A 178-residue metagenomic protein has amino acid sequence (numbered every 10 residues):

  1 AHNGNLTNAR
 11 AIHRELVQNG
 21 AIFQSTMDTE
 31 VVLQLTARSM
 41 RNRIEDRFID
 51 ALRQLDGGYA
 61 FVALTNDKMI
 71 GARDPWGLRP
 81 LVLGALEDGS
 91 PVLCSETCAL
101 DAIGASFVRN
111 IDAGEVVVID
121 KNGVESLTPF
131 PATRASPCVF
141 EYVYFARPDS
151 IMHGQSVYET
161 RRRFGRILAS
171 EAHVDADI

Functional and structural regions predicted by a protein language model:
A1-A113, V118-I178: Conserved short alpha-helical segments that host acidic/polar catalytic motifs at enzyme active sites
